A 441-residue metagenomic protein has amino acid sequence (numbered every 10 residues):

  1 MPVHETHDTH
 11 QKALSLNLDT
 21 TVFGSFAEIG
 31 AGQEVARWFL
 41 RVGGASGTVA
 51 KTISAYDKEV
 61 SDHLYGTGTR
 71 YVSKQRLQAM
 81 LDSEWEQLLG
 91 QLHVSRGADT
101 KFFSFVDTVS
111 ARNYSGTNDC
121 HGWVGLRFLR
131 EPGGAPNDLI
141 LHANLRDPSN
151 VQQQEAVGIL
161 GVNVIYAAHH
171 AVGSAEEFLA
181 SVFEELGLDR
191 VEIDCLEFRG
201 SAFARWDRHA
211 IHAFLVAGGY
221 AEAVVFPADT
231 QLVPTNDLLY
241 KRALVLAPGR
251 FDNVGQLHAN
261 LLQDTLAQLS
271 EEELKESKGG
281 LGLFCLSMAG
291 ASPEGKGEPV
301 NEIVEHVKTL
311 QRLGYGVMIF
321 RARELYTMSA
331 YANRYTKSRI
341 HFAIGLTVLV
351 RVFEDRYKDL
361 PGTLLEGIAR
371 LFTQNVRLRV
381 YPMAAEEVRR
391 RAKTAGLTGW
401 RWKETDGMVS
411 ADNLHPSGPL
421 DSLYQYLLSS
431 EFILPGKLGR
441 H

Functional and structural regions predicted by a protein language model:
M1-H441: Nucleotidyltransferase catalytic core that binds NTPs
